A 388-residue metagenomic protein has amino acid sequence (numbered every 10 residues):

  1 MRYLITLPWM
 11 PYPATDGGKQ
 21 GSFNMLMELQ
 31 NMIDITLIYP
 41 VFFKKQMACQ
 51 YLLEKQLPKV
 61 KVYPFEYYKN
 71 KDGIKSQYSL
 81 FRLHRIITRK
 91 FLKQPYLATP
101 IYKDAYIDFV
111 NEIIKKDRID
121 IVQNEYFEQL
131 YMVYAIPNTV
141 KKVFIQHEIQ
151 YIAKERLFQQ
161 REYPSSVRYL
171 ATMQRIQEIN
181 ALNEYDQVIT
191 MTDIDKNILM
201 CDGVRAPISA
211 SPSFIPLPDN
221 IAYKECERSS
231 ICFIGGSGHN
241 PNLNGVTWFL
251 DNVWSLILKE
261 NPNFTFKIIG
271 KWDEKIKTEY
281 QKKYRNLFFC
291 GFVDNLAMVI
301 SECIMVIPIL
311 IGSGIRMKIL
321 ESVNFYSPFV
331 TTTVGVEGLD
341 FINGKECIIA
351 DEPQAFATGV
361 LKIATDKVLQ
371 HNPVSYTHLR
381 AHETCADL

Functional and structural regions predicted by a protein language model:
M1-P64: N-terminal subdomain of nucleotide-sugar transferases
P8, I74-P100, V143-I176, G236: Acceptor-binding helix/loop patch of EC 2.4 sugar-transfer enzymes, predominantly nucleotide-sugar-dependent
V143, Y151, R168-R175, I179-N220: Donor nucleotide-sugar binding/catalytic pocket of nucleotide-sugar-dependent glycosyltransferases
A210, I215-E279, F289-V293: Conserved catalytic-core segment of nucleotide-activated headgroup transferases in glycan assembly
I300-G314, F325-S327: Acidic donor-binding loop of glycosyltransferase active sites
K318-E321, P328-T332: Short hydrophobic beta-strand element within catalytic cores of glycosyltransferases and related nucleotide-activated
C347-P353, K362-K367: Conserved acidic donor-binding segment of nucleotide-sugar-dependent glycosyltransferases
T377-T384: Conserved small/polar residues in nucleotide/adenosyl-binding loops
